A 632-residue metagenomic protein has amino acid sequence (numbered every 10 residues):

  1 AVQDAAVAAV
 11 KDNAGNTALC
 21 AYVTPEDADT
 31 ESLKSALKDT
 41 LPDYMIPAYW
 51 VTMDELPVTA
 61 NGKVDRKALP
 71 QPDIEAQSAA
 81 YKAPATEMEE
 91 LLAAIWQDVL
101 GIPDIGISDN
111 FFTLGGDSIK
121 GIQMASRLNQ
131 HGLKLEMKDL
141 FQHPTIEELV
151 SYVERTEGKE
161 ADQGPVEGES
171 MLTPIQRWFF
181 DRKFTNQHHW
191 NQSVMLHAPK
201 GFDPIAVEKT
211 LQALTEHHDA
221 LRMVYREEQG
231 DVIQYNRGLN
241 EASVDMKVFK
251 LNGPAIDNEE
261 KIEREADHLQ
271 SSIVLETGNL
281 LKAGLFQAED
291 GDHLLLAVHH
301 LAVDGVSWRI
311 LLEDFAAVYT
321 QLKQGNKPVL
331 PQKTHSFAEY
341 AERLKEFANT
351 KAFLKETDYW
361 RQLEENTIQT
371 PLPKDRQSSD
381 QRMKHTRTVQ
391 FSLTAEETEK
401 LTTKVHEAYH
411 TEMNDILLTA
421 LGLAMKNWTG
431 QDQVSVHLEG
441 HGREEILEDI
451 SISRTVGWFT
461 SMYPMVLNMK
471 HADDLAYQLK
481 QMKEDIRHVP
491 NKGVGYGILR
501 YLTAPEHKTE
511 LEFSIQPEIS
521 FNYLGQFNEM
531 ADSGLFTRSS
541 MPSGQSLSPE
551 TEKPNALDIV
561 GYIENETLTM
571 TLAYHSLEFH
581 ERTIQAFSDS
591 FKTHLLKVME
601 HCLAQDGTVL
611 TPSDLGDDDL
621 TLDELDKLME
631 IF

Functional and structural regions predicted by a protein language model:
A1-A85, E89, A93, F112 (+2 more regions): AMP-dependent adenylate-forming
D4, N13-A18, Y44-I46, P165-V166 (+12 more regions): His-Asp-centered acyl/peptidyl-transfer active-site segments
A8, K34-K38, I46-A48, R127-N129 (+7 more regions): Acyl-group handoff/entry surfaces in thioester-processing enzymes
C20-V23, K134-K138, H218, R222 (+5 more regions): Extended, hydrophobic beta-loop-alpha segments that form or line the acyl/peptidyl-thioester binding and transfer paths
K34-S35, A80-I105, I119-S126, P174 (+2 more regions): Thiotemplate assembly-line natural product biosynthesis machinery
A36, T40-I74, E147-G168, R237 (+5 more regions): Flexible, non-catalytic linker and terminal segments flanking ANL/adenylate-forming cores
P70, Q97, G101, Q176 (+3 more regions): Flexible, P/S/T/G-rich "lid" or insertion loops adjacent to the active sites of thioester-utilizing
E90-Q97, D109-L135, P144, E148 (+2 more regions): Phosphopantetheine-attachment site and its flanking helix in carrier
